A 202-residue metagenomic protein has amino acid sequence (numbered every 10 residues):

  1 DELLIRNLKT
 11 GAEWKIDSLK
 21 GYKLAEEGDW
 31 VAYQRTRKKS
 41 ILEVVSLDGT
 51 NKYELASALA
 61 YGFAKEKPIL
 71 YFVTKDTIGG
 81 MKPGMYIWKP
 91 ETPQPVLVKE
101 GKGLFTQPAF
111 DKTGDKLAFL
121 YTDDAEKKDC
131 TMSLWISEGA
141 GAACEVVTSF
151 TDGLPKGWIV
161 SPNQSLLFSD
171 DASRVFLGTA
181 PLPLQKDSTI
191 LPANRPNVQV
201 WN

Functional and structural regions predicted by a protein language model:
D1-N202: Beta-propeller folds
